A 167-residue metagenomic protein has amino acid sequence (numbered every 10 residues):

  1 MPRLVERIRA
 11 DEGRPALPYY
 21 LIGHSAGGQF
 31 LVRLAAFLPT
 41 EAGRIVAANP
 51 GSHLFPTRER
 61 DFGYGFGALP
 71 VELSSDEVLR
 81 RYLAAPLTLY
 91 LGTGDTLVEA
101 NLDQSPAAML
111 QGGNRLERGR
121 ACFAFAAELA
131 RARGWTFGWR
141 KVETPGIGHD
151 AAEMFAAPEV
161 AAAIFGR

Functional and structural regions predicted by a protein language model:
M1-E12, Y19: Alpha/beta-hydrolase active-site loop
M1-L4, G27, R118, C122: Stable alpha-helical elements in mature extracytoplasmic
G13-R14, L38-T40, L79-A84, W135: Extracellular/periplasmic catalytic domains that process cell-envelope and extracellular macromolecules
G23-S25: Conserved alpha/beta-hydrolase "nucleophile elbow" surrounding the catalytic nucleophile
G27-Q29, G51, G94-D95, G148: Catalytic metal-binding/acid-base residues of hydrolase active sites
G28-P39: Short glycine-enriched nucleophile-adjacent loop and the immediately C-terminal alpha-helix near the catalytic center
G43-R131: The feature captures the conserved acid-bearing segment of alpha/beta-hydrolase catalytic domains
D103, F123-R167: C-terminal catalytic histidine-bearing segment of alpha/beta-hydrolase fold enzymes
